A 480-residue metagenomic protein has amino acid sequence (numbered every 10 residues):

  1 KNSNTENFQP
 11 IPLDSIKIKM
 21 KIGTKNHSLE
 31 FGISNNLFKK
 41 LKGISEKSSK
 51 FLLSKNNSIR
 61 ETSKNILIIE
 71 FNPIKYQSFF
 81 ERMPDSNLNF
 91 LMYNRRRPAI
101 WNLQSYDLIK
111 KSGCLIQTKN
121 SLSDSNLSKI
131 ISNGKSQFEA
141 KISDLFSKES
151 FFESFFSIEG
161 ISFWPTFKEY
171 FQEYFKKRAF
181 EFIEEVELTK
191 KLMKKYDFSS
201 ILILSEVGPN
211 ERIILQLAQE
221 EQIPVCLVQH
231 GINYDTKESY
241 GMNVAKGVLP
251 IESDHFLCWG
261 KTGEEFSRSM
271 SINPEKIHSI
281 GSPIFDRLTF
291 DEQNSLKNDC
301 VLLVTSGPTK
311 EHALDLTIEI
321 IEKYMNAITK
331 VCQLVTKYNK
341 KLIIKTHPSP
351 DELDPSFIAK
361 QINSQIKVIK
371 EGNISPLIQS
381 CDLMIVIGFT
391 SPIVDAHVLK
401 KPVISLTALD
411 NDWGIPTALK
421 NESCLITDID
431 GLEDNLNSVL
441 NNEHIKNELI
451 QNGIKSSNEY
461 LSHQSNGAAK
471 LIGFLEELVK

Functional and structural regions predicted by a protein language model:
K1-K480: Catalytic-core helical/loop segments in enzymes performing group transfer/polymerization on anionic/lipid-linked
